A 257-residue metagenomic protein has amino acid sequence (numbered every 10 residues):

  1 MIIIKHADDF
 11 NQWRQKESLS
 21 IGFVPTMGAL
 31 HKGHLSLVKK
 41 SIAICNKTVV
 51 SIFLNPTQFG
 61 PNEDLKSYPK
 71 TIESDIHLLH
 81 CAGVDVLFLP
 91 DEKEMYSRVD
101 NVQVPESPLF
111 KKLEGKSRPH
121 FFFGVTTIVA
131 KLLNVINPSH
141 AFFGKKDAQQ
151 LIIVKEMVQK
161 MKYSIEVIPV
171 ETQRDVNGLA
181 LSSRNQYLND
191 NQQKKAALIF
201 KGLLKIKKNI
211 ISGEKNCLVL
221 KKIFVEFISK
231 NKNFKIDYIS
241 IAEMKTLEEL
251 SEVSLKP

Functional and structural regions predicted by a protein language model:
I2-K235, S240-E252, P257: Nucleotidyltransferase catalytic core that binds NTPs
